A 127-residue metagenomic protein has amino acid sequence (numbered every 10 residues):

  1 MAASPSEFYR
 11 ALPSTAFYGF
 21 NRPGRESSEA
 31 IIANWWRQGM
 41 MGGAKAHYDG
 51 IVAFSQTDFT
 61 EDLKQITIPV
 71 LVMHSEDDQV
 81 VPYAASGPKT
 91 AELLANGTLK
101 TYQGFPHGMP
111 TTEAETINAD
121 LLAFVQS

Functional and structural regions predicted by a protein language model:
A2-K64: Conserved alpha/beta-hydrolase catalytic His-Asp/Glu region
V52, F59, I68, Y83-A91: Short alpha-helix in the alpha/beta-hydrolase fold that links the catalytic acid
A53, S75, G104: Cofactor-binding loop segments of dinucleotide-utilizing enzymes, especially the Rossmann-like FAD- and NAD(P)+-binding
I66, V72-H74, D78: Short beta-strand/loop motif that positions the catalytic acidic residue of the alpha/beta-hydrolase fold
E76-V81, G108: Acidic catalytic loop of the alpha/beta-hydrolase fold
L94-S127: Catalytic active-site module of serine/aspartate enzymes centered on a nucleophile-bearing elbow/loop
